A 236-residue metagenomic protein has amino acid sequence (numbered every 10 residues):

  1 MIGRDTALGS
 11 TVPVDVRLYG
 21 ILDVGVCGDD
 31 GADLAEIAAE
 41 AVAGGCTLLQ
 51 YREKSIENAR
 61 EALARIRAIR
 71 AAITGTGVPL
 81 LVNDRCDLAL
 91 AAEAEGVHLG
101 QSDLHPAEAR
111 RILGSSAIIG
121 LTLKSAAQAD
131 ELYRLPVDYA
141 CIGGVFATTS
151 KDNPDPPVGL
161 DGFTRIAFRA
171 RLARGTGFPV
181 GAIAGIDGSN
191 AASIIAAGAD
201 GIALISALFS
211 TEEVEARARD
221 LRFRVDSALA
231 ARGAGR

Functional and structural regions predicted by a protein language model:
M1-H98, D103, R111-D138, R165-V180 (+3 more regions): Conserved N-terminal beta1-alpha1 strand-loop-helix module at the mouth
L99-A107, A147-A170: Flexible, gly/pro- and Lys/Arg-enriched active-site loops
A126-P156: Histidine/lysine/aspartate-rich catalytic loop segments that bind and position anionic ligands
